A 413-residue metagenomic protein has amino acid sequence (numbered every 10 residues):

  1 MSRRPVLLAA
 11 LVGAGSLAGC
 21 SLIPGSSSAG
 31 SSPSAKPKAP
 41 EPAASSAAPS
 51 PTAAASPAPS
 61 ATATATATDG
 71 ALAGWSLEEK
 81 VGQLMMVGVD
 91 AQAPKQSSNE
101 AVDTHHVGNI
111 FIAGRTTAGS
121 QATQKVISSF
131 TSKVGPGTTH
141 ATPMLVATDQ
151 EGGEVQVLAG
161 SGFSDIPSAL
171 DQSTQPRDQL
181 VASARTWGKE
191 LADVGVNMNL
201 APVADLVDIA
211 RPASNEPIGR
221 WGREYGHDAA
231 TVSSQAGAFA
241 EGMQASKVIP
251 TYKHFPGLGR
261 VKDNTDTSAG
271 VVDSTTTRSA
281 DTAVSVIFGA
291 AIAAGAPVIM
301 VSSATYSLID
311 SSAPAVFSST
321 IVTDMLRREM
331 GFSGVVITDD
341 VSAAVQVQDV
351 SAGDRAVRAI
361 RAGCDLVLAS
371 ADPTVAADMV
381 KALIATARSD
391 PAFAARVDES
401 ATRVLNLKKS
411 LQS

Functional and structural regions predicted by a protein language model:
R3-L7: N-terminal export leaders
C20-A73, S413: N-terminal low-complexity, Pro/Thr-rich disordered segments that flank secretion/membrane-targeting signals
A63-P94: Boundary/entry segment of secreted carbohydrate-active catalytic domains
G82-V87, G108-I112, M144-T148, N199-A201 (+4 more regions): Hydrophobic faces of well-ordered beta-strands that scaffold small-molecule active sites in alpha/beta enzyme cores
Q92-V102, A182-W187, I287, A352-A356: Short, acidic/polar
Q121-A122, V126-T131, A230-A392: Second-shell residues forming the walls of enzyme active-site clefts
T131-G162, A184-A210, V232-G257: Glycine-rich, aromatic-flanked loop segments that form ligand/cofactor-binding clefts across common enzyme folds
A382-S413: Mid-to-C-terminal alpha-helical segments outside catalytic/metal-binding sites
